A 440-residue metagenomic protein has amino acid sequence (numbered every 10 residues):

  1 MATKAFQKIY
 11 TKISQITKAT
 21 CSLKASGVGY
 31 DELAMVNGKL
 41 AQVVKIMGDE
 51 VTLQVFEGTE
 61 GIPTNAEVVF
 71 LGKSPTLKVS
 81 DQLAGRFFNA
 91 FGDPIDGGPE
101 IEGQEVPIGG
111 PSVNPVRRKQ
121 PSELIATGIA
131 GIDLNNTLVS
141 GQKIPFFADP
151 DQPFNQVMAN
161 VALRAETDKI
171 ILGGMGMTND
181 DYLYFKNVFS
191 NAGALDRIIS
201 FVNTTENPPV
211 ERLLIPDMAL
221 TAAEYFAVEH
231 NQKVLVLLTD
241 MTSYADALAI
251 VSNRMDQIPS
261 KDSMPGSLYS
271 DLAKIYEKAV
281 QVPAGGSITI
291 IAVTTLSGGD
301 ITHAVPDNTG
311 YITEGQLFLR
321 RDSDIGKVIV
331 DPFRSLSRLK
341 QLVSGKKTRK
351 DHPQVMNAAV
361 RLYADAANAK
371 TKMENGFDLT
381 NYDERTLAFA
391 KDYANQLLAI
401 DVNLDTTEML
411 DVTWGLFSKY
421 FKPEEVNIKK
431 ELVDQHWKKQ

Functional and structural regions predicted by a protein language model:
M1-R86, F91-I95: N-terminal accessory targeting/assembly segments
T3, P75-V79, D93-P99, V116-S122 (+3 more regions): Active-site phosphate-binding and catalytic loops of NTP-dependent enzymes
I9, K39, T64, L83 (+4 more regions): Residue-level signal for beta-strand positions within conserved beta-sheet cores that form or flank
I9, T17, Y30, L83 (+5 more regions): A generic structural signal for well-ordered coil/turn residues at beta-strand boundaries that shape enzyme active-site
K18, G48, G92, V113 (+3 more regions): Residues that form or immediately flank small-molecule/cofactor binding pockets and catalytic motifs
I46, F56, A90, P111 (+3 more regions): Generic beta-structure capping elements
A66-V68, Q82, I95-Q142, N155-N160 (+2 more regions): P-loop NTPase nucleotide-binding/switch module
L134-T137, G141-Q440: P-loop NTPase catalytic core
